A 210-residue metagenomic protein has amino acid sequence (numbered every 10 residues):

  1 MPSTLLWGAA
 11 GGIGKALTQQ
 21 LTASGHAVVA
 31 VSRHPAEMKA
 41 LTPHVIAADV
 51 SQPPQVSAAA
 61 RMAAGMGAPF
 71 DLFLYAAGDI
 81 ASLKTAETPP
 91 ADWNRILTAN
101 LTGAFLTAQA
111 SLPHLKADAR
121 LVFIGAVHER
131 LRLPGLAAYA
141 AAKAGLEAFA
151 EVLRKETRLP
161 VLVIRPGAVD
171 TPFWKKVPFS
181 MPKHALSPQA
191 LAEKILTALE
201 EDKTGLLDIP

Functional and structural regions predicted by a protein language model:
A10, G14-T18: N-terminal Rossmann NAD(P)H-binding glycine-rich loop of SDR-like oxidoreductase domains
T42-P54: Rossmann-fold cofactor-recognition segment
A76-S82: Conserved NAD(P)H cofactor-binding loop of Rossmann-fold oxidoreductase domains
K84-T85, D92-N94: Substrate-binding pocket helix/loop in short-chain dehydrogenase/reductase
A108, A142: Active-site helix of classical SDR
L131-A137: Active-site loop immediately N-terminal to the catalytic Tyr-X3-Lys motif of short-chain dehydrogenase/reductase
R158-L159, V163-I164, F179-P210: C-terminal helical subdomain
